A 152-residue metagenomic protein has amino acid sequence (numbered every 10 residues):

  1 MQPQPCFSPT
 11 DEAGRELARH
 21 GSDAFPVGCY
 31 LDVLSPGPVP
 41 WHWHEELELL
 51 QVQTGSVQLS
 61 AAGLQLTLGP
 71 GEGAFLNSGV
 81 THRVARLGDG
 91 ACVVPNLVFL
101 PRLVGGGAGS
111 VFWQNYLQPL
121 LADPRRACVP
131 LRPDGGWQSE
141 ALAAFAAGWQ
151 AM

Functional and structural regions predicted by a protein language model:
M1-G73, G79-V80, Q114, R125: Generic protein-terminus/edge-of-domain signal
Q2-V27, T81-W149: A hydrophobic/aromatic-rich effector-binding and dimerization subdomain of bacterial HTH-type transcriptional regulators
G73-A74, G148: Small side chains
